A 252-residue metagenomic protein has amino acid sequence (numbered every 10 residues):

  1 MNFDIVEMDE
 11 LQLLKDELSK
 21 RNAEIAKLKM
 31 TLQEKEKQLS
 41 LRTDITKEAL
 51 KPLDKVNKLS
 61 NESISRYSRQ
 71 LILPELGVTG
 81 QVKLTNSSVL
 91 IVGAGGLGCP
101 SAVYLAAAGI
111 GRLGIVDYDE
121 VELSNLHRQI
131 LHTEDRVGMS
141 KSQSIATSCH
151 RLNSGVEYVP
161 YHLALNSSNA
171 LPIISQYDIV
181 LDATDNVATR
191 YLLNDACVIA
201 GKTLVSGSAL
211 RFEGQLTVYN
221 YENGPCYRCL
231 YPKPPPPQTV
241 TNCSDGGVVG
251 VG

Functional and structural regions predicted by a protein language model:
N2-G252: Adenine nucleotide-associated cytosolic modules
